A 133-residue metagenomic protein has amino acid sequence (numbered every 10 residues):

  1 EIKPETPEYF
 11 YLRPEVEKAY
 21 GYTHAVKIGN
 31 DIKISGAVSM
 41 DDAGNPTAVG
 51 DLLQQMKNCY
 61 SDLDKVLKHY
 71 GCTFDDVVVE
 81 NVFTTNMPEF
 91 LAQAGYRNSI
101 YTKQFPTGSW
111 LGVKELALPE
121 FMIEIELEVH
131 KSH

Functional and structural regions predicted by a protein language model:
E1-S61, K65-Y70, D75-V78, T84-H133: N-terminal presequence-like segments and the immediate start of the first folded domain
